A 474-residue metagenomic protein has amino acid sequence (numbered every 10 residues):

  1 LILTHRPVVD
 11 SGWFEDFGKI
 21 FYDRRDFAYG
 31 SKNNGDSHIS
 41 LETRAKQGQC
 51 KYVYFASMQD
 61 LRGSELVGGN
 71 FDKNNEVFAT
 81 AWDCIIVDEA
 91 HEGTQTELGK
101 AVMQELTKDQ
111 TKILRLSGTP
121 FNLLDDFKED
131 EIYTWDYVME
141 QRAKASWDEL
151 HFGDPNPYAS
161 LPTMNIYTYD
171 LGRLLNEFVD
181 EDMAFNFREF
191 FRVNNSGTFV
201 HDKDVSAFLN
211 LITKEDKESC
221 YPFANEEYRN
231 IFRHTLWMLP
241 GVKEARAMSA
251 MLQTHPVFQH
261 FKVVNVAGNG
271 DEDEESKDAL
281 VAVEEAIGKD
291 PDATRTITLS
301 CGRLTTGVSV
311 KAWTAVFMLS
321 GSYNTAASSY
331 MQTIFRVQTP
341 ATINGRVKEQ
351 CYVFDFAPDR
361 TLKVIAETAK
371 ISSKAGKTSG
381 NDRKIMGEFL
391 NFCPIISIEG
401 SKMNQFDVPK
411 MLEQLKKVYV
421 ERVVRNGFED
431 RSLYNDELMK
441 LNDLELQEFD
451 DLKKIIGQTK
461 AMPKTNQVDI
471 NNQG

Functional and structural regions predicted by a protein language model:
L1-F21, R25, D60, L239-R246: Conserved Walker A/P-loop ATP-binding site and its immediately adjacent core in helicase/helicase-like ATPase domains
W13, S64-G69, E89-V102, V308-K311 (+1 more regions): Conserved ATPase-coupling elements of RecA-like P-loop NTPase cores
Y22-L66: Inter-Walker segment of RecA-like/P-loop motor cores
Q59-D60, N74-R115, T119: SF2 helicase catalytic motif II
L124-L236, S249: Interdomain helical connector at the RecA1-RecA2 junction of SF1/SF2 helicase-like NTPases
F190-N225, D359-G474: Long, largely alpha-helical accessory region at the distal end of helicase-like NTP-driven motors
G241-N265: Conserved helicase motor "Helicase C" RecA-like lobe of SF1/SF2 P-loop NTPases
V263-S379: Conserved RecA-like P-loop NTPase helicase motor core
